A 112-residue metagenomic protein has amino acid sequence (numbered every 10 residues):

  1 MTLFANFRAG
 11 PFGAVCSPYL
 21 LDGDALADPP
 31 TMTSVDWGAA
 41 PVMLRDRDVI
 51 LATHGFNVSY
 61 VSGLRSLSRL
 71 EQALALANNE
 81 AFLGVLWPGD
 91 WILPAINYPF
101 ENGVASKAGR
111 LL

Functional and structural regions predicted by a protein language model:
M1-K107: Flexible, membrane-associating and regulatory peripheral segments of lipid-active enzymes
G109-L111: Chitinase-like catalytic core of GlcNAc-active glycosidases
